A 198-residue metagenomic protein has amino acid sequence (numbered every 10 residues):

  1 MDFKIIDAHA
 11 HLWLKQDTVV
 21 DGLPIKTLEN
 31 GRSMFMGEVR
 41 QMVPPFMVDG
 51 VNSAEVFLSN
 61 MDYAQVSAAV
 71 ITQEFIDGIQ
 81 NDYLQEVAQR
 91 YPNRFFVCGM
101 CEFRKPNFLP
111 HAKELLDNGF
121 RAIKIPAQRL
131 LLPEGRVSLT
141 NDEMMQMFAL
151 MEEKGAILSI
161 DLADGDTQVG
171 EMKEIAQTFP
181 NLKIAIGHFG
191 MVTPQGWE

Functional and structural regions predicted by a protein language model:
M1-V70: An N-terminally biased module of ancient metal coordination in phosphate/nucleic-acid-related enzymes
I6-A10, A69-T72, F95-G99, I123-I125 (+2 more regions): Hydrophobic faces of well-ordered beta-strands that scaffold small-molecule active sites in alpha/beta enzyme cores
H9, M61, L84, L115 (+2 more regions): Conserved, mostly hydrophobic/aromatic
M47-V51, Q73-Q80, E102-L109, L130-L139 (+2 more regions): Acidic-and-aromatic substrate-binding clefts and catalytic sites of carbohydrate-active enzymes
D49, S53-P110: A metal-dependent hydrolase metal-coordination microenvironment
F96-L131: Substrate-binding cleft of extracellular glycoside hydrolase catalytic domains
A122, V137-E198: Catalytic pocket-lining loop regions of alpha/beta-barrel enzymes, especially the amidohydrolase/enolase/GH5 lineages
